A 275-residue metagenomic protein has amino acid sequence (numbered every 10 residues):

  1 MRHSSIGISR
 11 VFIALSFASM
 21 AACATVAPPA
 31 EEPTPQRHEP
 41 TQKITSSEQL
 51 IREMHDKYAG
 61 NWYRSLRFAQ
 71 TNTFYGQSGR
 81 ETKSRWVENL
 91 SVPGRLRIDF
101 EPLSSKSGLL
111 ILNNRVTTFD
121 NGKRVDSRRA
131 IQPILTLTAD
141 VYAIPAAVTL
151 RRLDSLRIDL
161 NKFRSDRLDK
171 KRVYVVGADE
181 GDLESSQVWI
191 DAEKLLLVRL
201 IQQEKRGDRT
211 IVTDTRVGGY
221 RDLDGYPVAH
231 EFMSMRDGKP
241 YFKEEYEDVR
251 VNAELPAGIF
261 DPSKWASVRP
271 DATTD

Functional and structural regions predicted by a protein language model:
R2-I13: Bacterial N-terminal signal peptides that target proteins for export
M20-A22: C-terminal motif of bacterial Sec signal peptides marking the signal peptidase cleavage site
A24-V26: Bacterial signal peptide processing site
E32-H38: Acidic/histidine-rich, surface-exposed loop or edge segments in extracytoplasmic proteins
Q42-R52, W62, R115-E184, K205-I211 (+2 more regions): Flexible, processing/modification-adjacent segments and terminal tails in exported/periplasmic/extracellular proteins
Q42-V125, N161: N-terminal mature ectodomain segment of secretory-pathway/periplasmic proteins
K83-R85, G108-N113, V125-L135, I190 (+2 more regions): Short amphipathic beta-strand/extended segments with alternating polar/hydrophobic composition
L103-S105, L168-S263: Gly/Pro-enriched, hydrophobic low-complexity segments that function as extracytoplasmic propeptides/linkers
